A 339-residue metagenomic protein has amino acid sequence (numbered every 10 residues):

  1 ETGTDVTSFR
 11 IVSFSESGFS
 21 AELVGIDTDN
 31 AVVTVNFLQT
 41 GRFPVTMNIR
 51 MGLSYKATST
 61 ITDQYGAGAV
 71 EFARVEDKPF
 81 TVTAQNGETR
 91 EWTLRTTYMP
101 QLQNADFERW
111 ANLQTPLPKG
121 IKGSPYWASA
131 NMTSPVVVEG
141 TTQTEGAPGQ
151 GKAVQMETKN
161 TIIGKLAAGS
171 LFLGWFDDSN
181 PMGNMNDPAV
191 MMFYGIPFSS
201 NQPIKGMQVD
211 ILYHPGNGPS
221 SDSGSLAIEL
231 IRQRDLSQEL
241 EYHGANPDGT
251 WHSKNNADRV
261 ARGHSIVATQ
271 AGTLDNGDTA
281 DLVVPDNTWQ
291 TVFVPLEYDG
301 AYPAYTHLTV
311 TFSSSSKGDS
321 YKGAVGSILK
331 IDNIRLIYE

Functional and structural regions predicted by a protein language model:
E1-Q103: Beta-rich interaction/scaffold domains
F43-P44, S199-Q208, P219-S223, P303-H307: Extended extracellular/luminal ectodomain segments enriched in beta-structured repeat modules
T97-S134: Extracellular carbohydrate-recognition regions
Q143-M182: Short carbohydrate-recognition loop motifs
F172-M207, L282-D286: Extracellular/lumenal carbohydrate-interaction signature centered on repeated Trp-anchored short motifs
Y213-D222, R234-S237: Extended, low-complexity, turn-rich repeat/linker tracts enriched in Gly/Pro/Ser/Thr and Asp/Glu that occur
E239-A304: Extracellular carbohydrate recognition and processing domains and analogous Trp-centered ligand-binding platforms
D286-T288, Y302-Y305, S315-Y338: Extracellular carbohydrate recognition
